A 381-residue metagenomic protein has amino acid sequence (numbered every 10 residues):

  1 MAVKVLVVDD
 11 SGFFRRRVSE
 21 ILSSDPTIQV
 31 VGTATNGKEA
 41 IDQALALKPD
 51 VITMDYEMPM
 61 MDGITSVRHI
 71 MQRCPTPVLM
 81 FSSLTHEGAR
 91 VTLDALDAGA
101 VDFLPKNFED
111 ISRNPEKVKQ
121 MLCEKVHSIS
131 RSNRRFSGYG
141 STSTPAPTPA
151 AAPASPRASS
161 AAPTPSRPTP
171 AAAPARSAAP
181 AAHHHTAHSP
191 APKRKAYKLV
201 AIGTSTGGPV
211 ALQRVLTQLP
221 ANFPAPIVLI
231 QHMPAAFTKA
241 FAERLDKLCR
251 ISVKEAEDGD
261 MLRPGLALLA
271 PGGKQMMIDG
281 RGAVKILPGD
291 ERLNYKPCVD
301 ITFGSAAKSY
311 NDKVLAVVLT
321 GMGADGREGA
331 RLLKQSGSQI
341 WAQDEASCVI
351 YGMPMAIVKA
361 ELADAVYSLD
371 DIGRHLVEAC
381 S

Functional and structural regions predicted by a protein language model:
A2-K4, G12-S23, T27, K38-E39 (+2 more regions): Conserved acid/base catalytic micro-environments in cytosolic active-site loops
V8-D9, A34, I52, I230: Conserved sequence signature across two-component system core domains
Q29-V31: Short beta-strand elements in bilobed, periplasmic/extracellular small-molecule ligand-binding domains
L47-T53: Active-site beta3 strand of CheY-like receiver
